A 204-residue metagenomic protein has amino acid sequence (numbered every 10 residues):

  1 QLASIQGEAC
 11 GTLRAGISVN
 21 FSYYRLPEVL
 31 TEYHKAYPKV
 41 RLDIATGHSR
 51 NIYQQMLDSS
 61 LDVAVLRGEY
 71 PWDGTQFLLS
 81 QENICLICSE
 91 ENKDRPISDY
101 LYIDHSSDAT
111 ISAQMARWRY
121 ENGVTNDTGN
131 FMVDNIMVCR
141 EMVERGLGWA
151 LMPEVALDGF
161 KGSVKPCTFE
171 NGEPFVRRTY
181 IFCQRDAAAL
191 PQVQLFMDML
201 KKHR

Functional and structural regions predicted by a protein language model:
Q1-Q6: Alpha-helical linker/hinge and terminal dimerization helices associated with HTH transcriptional regulators
C10-P71: Central regulatory/effector-binding core of bacterial HTH transcription factors
Y23, H48-I52, L57, V124-T168: Hydrophobic hinge/microswitch elements
A36-I44, E121-N130: A local structural motif
D73-A113: Flexible hinge/capping segments at coil-to-helix
T75-C85, E90, E154, G162-R178: Short beta-strand->loop
S98-V124, A189-L190, M197: Secondary-structure junction motif
C167-R204: A late-sequence structural motif
